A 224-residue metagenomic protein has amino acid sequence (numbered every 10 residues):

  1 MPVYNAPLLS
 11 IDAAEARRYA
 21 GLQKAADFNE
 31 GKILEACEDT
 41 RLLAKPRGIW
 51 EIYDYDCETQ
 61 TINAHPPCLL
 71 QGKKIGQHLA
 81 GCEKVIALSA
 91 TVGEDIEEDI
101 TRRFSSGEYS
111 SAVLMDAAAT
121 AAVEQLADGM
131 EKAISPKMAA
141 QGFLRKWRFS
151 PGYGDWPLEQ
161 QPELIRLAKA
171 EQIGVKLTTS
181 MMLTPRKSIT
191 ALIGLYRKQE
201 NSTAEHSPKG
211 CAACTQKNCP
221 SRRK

Functional and structural regions predicted by a protein language model:
M1-M115: Active-site helix-to-loop segments that bind/position phosphate- or nucleotide-bearing substrates and donors across
F28-G31, E35, A121, Q125 (+1 more regions): Conserved active-site and cofactor/substrate-binding residues in soluble primary-metabolism enzymes
C37-A44, I134, M138, T215: Structural signal for hydrophobic packing residues in well-ordered secondary-structure cores of soluble enzyme domains
L70-Q77, R103, E108, K132 (+4 more regions): Sparse, context-dependent recognition of short Cys/His-centered cofactor- or disulfide-binding micro-motifs
V92, Q141-P220: Short terminal or interdomain "cap/linker" segment that borders an active site or interface and mediates
E108-A168: Internal, well-folded beta-alpha domain core
R222-K224: Short Cys/His-rich "knuckle" micro-motifs
